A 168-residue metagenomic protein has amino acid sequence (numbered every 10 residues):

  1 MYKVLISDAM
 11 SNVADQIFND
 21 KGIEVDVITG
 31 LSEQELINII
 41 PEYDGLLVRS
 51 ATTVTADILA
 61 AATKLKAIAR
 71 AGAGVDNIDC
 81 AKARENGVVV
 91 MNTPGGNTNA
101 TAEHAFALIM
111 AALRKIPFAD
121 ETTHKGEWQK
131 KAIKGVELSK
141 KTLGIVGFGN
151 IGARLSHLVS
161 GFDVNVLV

Functional and structural regions predicted by a protein language model:
M1, L65, S139-T142: Phosphate-coordination loops involved in phosphoryl transfer and adenosine-cofactor binding
M1-Y43: N-terminal glycine-/charge-rich "phosphate-binding" loop or analogous flexible N-terminal tail
I6, D26, G45-E121, G135: Phosphate/diphosphate ligand-binding glycine-rich loop within oxidoreductases
Q16, I37-N38, A56, A60 (+2 more regions): Alpha-helical segments flanking ligand/cofactor-binding loops in enzyme cores
I17, H104, L108, R154 (+1 more regions): Rossmann-fold NAD(P)-dependent oxidoreductase module
T122-K130: A short, charged, Gly/Pro-tolerant segment at domain boundaries
K131-V168: Rossmann-like dinucleotide/phosphate-binding beta-alpha-beta segment
